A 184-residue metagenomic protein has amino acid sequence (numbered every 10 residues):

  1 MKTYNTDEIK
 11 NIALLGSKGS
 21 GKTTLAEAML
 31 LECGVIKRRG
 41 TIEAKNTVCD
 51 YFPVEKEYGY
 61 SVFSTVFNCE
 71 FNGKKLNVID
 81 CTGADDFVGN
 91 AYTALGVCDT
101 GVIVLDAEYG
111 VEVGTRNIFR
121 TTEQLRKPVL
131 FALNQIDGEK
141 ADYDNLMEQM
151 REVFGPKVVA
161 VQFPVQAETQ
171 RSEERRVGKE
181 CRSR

Functional and structural regions predicted by a protein language model:
M1-L105, V111, A160: P-loop NTPase switch module centered on the Walker A-proximal segment
M1-S20, R38-R39, D106-R176, S183-R184: P-loop NTPase catalytic nucleotide-binding module
L25, G178-C181: Cysteine-centered loop/knuckle micro-motif
